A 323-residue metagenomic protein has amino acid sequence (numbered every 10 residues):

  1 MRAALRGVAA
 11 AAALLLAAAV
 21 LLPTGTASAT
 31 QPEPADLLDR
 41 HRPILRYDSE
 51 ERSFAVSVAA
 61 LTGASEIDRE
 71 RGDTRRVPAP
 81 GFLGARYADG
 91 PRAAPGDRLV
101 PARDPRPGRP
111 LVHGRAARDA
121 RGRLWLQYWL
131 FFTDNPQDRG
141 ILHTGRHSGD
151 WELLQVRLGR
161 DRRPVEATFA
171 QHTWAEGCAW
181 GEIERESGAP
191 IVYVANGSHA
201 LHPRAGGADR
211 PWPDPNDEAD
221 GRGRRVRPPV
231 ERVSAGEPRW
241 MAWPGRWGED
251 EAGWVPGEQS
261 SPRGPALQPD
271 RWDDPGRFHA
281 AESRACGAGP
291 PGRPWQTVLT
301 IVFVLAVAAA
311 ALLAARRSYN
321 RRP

Functional and structural regions predicted by a protein language model:
M1-A13, R293-V302, N320-P323: N-terminal export and membrane-targeting signals
L5-R6, A11-L15, A19-L21, A29 (+3 more regions): Short stretches within intrinsically disordered, low-complexity N-terminal or propeptide regions
L14-L15, V302-A311: Core hydrophobic alpha-helical transmembrane segments of single-pass membrane proteins
A18-T30, R316-R321: C-terminal region of N-terminal signal peptides and the immediate post-cleavage residues of exported proteins
A27-D150, R162-W295: A domain-level signal for the mature, folded cores of soluble proteins
R157-D161: Short beta-strand micro-motifs enriched in acidic
V307-P323: C-terminal membrane-anchoring or membrane-association module
